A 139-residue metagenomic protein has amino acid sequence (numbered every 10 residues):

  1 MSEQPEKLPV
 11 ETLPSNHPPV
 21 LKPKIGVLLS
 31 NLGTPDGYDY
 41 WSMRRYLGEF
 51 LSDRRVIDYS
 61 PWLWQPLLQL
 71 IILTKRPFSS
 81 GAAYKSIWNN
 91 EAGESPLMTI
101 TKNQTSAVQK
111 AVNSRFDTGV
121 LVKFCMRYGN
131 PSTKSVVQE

Functional and structural regions predicted by a protein language model:
S2-E139: Active-site-proximal alpha-helix that buttresses catalytic centers in soluble enzyme cores
